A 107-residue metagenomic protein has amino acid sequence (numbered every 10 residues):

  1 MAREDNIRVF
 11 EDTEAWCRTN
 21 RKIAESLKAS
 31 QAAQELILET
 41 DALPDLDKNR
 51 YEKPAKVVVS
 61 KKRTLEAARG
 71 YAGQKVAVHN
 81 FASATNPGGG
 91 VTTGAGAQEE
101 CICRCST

Functional and structural regions predicted by a protein language model:
M1-T107: Macrodomain-like recognition of ADP-ribose-binding/processing modules
